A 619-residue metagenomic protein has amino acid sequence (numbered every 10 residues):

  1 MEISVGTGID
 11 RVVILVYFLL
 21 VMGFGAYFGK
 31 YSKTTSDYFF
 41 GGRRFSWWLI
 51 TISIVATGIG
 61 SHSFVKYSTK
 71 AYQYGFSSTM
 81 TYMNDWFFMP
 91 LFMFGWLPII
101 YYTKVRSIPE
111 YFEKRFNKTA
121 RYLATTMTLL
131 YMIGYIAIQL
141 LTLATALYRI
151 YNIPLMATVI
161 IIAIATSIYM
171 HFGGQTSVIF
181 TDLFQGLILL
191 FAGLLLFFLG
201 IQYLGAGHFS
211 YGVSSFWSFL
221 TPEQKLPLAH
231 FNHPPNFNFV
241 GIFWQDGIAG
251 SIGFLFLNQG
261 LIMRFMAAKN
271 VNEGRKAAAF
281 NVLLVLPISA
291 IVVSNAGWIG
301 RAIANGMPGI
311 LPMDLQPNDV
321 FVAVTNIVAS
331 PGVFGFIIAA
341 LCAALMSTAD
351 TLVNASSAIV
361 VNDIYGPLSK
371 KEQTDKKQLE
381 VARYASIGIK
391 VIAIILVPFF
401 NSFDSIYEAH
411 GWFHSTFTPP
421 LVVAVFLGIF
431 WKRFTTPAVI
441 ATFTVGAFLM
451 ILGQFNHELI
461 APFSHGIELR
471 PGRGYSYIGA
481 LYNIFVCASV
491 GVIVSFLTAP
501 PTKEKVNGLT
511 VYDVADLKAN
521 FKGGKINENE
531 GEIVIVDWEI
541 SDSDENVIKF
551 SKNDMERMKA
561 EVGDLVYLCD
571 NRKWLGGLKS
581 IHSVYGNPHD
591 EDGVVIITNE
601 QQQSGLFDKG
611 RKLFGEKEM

Functional and structural regions predicted by a protein language model:
M1-S541, N553: Membrane-embedded helix-loop-helix hairpins and adjacent transmembrane boundary segments in multi-pass transporters
F45, M555, K573-L575: Short, isolated positions in well-ordered beta-strands
S63, Y67, E561, L578-S580: Short, glycine/acidic-enriched capping/hinge loops at junctions between secondary-structure elements
W217-L220, F614-M619: Short amphipathic alpha-helical segments
L368, W574-G577: Short aromatic-acidic-glycine turn motif
G531-C569, S580-K617: Short beta-strand-centered segments at strand-helix junctions
N571-L575, E618-M619: Short, charged beta-turn/beta-strand-edge "cap" motif at the junction between a beta-strand and an adjacent loop
